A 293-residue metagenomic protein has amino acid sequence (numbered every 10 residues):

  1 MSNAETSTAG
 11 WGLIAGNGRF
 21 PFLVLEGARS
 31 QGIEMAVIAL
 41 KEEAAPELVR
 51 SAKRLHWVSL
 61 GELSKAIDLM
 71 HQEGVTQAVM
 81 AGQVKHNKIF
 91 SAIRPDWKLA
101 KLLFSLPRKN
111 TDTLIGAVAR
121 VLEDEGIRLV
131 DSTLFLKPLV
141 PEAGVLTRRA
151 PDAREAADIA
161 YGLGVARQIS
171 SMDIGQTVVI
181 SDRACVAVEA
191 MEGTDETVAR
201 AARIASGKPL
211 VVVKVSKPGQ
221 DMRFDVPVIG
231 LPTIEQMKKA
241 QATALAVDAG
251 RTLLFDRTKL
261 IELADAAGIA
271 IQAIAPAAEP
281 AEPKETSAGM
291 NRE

Functional and structural regions predicted by a protein language model:
S2-L40: N-terminal basic/disordered segments at the start of proteins
T6-G10, Q31-E34, A52-K53, E73-T76 (+6 more regions): Short coil/turn connectors at secondary-structure junctions
L13-A15, V37-I38, A78-A81, T111 (+6 more regions): General beta-strand structural signal in soluble alpha/beta enzymes
N17, Q83-H86, A184, K217-P218: Short glycine-rich anion-binding loops that position phosphate/pyrophosphate groups of nucleotides and phosphorylated
A28, E42, R128-I234: Conserved mixed alpha/beta catalytic, RNA-binding, or beta-rich assembly cores of soluble enzyme, regulatory
I33, I38, L48, V58-A92 (+3 more regions): Conserved alpha/beta cores of soluble small-molecule-handling proteins
L40-V75, A92-K101, E196-E293: Feature captures the catalytic cores and cofactor-binding loops of soluble hydro-lyases/lyases that act on carboxylate
R94-A150: Hydrophobic alpha-helical segments and helix pairs
